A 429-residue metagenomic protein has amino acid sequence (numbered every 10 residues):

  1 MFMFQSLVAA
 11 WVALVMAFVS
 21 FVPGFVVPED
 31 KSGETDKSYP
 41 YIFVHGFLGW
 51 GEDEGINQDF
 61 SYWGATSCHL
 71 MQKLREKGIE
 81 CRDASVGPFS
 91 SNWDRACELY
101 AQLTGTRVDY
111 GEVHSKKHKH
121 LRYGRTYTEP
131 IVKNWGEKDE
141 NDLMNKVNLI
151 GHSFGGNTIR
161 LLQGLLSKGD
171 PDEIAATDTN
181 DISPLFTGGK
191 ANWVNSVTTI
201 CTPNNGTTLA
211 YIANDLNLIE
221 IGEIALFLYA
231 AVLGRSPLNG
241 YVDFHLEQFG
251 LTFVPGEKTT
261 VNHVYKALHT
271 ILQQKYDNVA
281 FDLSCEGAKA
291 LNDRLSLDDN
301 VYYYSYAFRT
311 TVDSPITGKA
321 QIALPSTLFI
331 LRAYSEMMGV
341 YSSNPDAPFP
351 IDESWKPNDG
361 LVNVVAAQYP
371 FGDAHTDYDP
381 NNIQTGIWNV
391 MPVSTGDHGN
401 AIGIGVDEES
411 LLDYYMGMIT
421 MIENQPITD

Functional and structural regions predicted by a protein language model:
F2-I150, F154-I200, G206-I221, N389-D429: N-terminal non-catalytic accessory region
F4, G164, G169-D429: Helical cap/lid subdomain of alpha/beta-hydrolase-fold lipid enzymes that gates access to the catalytic pocket
